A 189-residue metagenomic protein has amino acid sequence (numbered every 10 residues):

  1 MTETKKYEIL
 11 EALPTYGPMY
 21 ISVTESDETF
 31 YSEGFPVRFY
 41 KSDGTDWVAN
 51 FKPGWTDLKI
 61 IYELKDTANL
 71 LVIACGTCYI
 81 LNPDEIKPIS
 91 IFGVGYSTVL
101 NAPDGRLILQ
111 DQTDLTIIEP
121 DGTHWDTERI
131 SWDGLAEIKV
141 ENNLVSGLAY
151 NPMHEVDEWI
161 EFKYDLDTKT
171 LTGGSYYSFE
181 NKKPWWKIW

Functional and structural regions predicted by a protein language model:
T4-D27, F51-T67, I91-R106, I130-L144 (+1 more regions): Repeated scaffold domains used in trafficking and secretory/extracellular systems, primarily beta-propellers
V23-F30, F35-S42: A structured, charge-rich N-terminal accessory region that forms the first stable segment of a protein and links
E28-E33, V72-I73, L109, H154-W159: Short, solvent-exposed loop/turn segments at conserved positions within beta-propeller repeat blades
P36-P53, C75-V94, T113-W132, V156-Y177: Surface-exposed loop/turn elements that mediate protein-protein interactions on large endomembrane-trafficking
L58-I60, L64-I86: Long amphipathic alpha-helical segments with strong coiled-coil/leucine-zipper propensity
L70-V72, L109, N143-A149: A short hydrophobic beta-strand element
N101-I117: Loop/turn-rich, solvent-exposed surfaces of beta-rich toroidal or solenoidal domains
E141-W189: Acidic, small-residue rich beta-repeat scaffolds with periodic aromatic anchors
